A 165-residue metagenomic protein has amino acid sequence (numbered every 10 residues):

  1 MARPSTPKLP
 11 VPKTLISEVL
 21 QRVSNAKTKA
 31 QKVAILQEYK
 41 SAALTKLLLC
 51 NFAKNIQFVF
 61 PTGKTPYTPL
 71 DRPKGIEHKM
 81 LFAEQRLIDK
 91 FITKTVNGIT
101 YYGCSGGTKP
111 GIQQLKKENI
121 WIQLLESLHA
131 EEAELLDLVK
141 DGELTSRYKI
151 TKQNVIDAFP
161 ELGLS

Functional and structural regions predicted by a protein language model:
M1-S165: N-terminal nucleic-acid-engaging modules of covalent nucleotidyltransferase systems
